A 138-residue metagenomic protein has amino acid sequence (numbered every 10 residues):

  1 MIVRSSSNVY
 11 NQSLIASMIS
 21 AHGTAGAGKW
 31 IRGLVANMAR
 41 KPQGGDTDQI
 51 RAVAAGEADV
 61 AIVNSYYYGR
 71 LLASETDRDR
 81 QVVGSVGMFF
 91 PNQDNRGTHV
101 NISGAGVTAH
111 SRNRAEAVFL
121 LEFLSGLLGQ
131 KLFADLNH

Functional and structural regions predicted by a protein language model:
M1-S7, F123-H138: Periplasmic-binding protein-like
S7-Y10, Y66-G69, Q93-R96, R112 (+1 more regions): Solvent-exposed loop/turn segments at secondary-structure junctions within structured extracellular/periplasmic domains
Y10-P91: Ligand-binding pocket segment of bilobal, Venus flytrap-like solute-binding proteins
I15, I19-S20, V100-N113, L132: A bilobed periplasmic-binding-protein/Venus flytrap-type ligand-binding module shared by bacterial periplasmic
Q49-I50, A117, G129: Short, hydrophobic alpha-helical packing/hinge segments within bilobed ligand-binding/sensory domains
A54-A55, R80-V82, T98-V100, R112-A115: Extracellular/periplasmic catalytic domains that process cell-envelope and extracellular macromolecules
F90-Q93, G104: Membrane-water interface signatures at transmembrane helix termini and the short loops that connect adjacent helices
L120: Substrate/cofactor-recognition hotspot
